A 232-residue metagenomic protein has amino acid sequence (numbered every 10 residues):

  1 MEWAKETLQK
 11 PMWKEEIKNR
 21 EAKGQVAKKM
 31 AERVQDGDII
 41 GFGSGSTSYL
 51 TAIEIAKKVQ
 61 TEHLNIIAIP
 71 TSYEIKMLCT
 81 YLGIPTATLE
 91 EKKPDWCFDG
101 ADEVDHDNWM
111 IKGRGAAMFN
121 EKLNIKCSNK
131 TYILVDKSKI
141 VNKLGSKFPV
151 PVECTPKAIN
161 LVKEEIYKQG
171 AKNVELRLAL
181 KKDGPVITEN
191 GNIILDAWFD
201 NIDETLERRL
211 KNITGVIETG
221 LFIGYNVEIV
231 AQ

Functional and structural regions predicted by a protein language model:
E2-D99: N-terminal active-site beta-alpha-beta segment that forms phosphate/nucleotide-binding and substrate-recognition loops
E2-P11, Q25, Y73-Q232: Conserved phosphate- and dinucleotide-binding cores of soluble alpha/beta proteins, encompassing both enzyme active
